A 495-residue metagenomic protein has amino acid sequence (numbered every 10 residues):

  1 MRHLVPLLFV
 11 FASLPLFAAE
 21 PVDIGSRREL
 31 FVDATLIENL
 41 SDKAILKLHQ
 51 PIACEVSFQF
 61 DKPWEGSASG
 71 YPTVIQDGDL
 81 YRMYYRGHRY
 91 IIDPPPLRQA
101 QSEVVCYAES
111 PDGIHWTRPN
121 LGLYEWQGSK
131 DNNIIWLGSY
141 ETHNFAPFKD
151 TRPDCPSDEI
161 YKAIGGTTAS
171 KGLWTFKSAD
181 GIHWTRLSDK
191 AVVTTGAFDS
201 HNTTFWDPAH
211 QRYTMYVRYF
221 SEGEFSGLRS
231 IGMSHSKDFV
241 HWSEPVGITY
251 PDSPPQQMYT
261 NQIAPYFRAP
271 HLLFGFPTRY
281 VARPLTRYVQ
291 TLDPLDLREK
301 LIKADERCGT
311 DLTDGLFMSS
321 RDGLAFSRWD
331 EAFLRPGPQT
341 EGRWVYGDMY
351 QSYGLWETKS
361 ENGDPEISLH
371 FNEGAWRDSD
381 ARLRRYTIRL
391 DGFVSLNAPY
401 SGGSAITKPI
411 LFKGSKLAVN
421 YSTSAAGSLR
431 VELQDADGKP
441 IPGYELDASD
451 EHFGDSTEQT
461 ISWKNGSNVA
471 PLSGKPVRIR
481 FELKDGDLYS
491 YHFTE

Functional and structural regions predicted by a protein language model:
H3-P15: Sec-dependent N-terminal signal peptides
F17-E495: Carbohydrate-active catalytic/glycan-binding domains of CAZyme proteins, especially the secreted or lumenal ectodomains
